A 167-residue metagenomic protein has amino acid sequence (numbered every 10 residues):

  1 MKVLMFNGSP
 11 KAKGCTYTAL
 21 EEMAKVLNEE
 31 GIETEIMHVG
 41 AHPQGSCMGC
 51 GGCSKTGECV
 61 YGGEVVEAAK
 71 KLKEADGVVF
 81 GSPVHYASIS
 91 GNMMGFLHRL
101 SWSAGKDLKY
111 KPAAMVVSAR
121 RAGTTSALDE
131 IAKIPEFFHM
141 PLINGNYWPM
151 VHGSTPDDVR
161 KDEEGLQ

Functional and structural regions predicted by a protein language model:
M1, A24, N28-E29, E67 (+1 more regions): Glycine-rich phosphate/pyrophosphate-binding loop and the adjoining helix
K2-I32: N-terminal beta1-alpha1 ligand-phosphate binding loop
G8, A12-Y17, G45-S54, D76: Cysteine-centered iron-sulfur cluster-binding motifs in ferredoxin-type domains/subunits of redox enzymes
I32-H42: A short beta-strand-loop structural module common to alpha/beta enzyme folds
H42-L72: Cysteine-cluster motifs in flexible loop/terminal segments that predominantly coordinate metals
G51-K55, A132, K161-D162: Short, hinge-like loop/turn segments at secondary-structure boundaries
V60-Y147: Helix-loop-strand module that forms the ligand-binding subsite of alpha/beta enzymes
